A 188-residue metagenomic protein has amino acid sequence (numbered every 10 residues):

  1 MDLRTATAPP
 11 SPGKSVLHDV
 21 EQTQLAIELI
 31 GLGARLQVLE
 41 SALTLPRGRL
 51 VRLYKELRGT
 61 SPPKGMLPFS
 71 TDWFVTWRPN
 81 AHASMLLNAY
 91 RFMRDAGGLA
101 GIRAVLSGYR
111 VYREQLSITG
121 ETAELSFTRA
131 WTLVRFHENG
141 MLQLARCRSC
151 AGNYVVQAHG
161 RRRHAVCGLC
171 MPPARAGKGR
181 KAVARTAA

Functional and structural regions predicted by a protein language model:
M1-E28, L32, Q37-A188: Long, charge-rich, low-complexity intrinsically disordered regions
